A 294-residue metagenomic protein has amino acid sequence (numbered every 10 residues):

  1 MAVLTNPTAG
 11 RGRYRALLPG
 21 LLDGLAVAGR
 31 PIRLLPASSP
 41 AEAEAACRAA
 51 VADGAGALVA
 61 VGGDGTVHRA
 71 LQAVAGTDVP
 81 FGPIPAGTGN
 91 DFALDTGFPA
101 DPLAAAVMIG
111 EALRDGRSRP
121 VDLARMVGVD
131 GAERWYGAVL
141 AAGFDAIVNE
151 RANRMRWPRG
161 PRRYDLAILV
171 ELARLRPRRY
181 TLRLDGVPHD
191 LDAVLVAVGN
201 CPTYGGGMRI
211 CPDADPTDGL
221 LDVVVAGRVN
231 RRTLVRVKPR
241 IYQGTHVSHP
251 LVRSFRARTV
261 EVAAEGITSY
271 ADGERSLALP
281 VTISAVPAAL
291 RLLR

Functional and structural regions predicted by a protein language model:
M1-L58, L103-V107: ATP/NTP phosphate-donor binding region
A2, A28, A37, A75-P80 (+1 more regions): Catalytic core of DAGKc-family lipid kinases
P7, G128-D130, L140-A146, G199-P202 (+1 more regions): Glycine-rich beta-alpha junction loops
P7, V61-G63, I84-A86, N200: Glycine-rich beta-strand-to-loop/alpha-helix junction loops that act as flexible
Y14, L184, D215, V225-R294: ATP/nucleoside-binding phosphotransfer catalytic cores, i.e., glycine-rich phosphate-binding loops
A43, G65-A70, D91, V121: Short glycine/serine/threonine-rich phosphate/pyrophosphate-binding segments that cradle anionic phosphate groups
D192-V237, Q243: Internal helical hairpin/lid segments
